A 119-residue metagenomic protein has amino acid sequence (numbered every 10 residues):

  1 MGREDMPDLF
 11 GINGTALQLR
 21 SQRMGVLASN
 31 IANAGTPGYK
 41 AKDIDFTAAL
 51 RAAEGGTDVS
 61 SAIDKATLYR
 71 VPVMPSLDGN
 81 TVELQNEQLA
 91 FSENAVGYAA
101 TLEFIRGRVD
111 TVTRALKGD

Functional and structural regions predicted by a protein language model:
M1-D119: Amphipathic alpha-helical polymerization modules
